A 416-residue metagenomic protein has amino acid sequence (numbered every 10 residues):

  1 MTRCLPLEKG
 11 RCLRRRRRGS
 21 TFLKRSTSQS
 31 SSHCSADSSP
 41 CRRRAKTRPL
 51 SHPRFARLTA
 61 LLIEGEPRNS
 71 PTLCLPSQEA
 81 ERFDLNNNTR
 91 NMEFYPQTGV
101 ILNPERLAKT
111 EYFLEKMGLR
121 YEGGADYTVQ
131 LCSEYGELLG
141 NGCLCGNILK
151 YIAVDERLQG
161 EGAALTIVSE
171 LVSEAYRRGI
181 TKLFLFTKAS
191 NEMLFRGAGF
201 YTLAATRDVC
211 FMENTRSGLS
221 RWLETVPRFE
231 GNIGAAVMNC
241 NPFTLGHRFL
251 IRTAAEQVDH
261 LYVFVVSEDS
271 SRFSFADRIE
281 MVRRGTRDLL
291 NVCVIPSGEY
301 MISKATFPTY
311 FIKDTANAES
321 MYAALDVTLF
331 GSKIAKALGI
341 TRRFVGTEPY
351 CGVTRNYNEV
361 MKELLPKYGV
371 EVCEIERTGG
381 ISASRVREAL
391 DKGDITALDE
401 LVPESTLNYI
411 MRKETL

Functional and structural regions predicted by a protein language model:
C4-L5, C12, G19-F22, S26-C41 (+1 more regions): Acidic, proline/serine/threonine- and glycine-rich low-complexity intrinsically disordered segments
L23, L139-G140, A204: A structural microfeature
H52-R54, L58-L61: Compositionally biased, intrinsically disordered low-complexity segments enriched in Pro/Arg/Gln/His
D84-G123, Q130-C132, E137, T206: Short amphipathic alpha-helix that is part of the acyltransferase structural core
Q130, G136-A153: Conserved beta-strand in the GNAT
L158, G162-E170, G246: Conserved acetyl-CoA pyrophosphate-binding loop and the N-cap/start of the following alpha-helix in GNAT-like
A175-T187: Conserved GNAT acetyl-CoA-binding A-motif
F186-L416: Nucleotidyltransferase catalytic core that binds NTPs
